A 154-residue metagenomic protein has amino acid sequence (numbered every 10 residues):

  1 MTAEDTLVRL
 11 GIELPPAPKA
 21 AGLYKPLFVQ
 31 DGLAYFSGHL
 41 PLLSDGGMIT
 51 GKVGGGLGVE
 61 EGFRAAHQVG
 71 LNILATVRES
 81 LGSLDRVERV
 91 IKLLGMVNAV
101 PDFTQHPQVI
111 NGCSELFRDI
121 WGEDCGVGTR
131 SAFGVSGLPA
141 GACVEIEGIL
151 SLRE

Functional and structural regions predicted by a protein language model:
M1-E154: Short, polar/acidic, helix-capping and beta-turn segments at strand->helix junctions that line the mouths
